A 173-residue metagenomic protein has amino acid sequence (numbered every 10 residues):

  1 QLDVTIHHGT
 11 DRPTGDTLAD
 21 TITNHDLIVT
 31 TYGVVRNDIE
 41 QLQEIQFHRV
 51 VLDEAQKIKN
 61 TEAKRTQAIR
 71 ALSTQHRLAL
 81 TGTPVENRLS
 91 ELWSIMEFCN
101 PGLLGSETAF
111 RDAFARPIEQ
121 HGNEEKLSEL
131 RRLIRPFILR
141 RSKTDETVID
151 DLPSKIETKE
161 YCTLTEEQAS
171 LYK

Functional and structural regions predicted by a protein language model:
Q1-N123, R131-K173: ASCE P-loop NTPase motor core, strongest for the SF2 helicase catalytic module
L127: Long, charge-dense, solvent-exposed interaction surfaces that engage phosphate-rich ligands
